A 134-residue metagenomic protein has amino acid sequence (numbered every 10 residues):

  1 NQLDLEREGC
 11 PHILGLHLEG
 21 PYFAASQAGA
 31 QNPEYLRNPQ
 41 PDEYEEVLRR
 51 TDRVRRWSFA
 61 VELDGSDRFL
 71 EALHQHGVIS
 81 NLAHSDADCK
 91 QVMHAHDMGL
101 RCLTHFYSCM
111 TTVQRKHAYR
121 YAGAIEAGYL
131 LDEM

Functional and structural regions predicted by a protein language model:
N1-R53: Divalent-metal coordination cores built from histidine and acidic residues
L3, R37-M134: Histidine/acidic residue-rich metal-binding segments in metalloenzymes
